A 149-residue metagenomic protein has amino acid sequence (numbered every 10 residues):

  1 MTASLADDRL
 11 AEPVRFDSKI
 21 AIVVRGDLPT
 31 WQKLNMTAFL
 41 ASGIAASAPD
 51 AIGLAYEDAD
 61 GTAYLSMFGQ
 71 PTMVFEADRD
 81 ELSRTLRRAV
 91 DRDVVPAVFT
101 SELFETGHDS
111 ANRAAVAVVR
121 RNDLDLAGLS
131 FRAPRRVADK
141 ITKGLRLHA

Functional and structural regions predicted by a protein language model:
M1-A149: Positively charged, small/polar-rich N-terminal and surface patches that mediate targeting and assembly and bind
